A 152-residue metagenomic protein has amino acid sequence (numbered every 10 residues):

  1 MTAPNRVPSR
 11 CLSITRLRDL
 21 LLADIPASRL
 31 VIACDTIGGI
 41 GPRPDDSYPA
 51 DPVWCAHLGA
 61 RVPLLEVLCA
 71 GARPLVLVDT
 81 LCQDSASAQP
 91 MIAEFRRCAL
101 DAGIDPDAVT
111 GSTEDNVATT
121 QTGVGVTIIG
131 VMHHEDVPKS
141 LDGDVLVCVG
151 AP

Functional and structural regions predicted by a protein language model:
A3-M91, R96-A151: Glycine-rich phosphate/pyrophosphate-binding loop regions near the starts of catalytic domains
